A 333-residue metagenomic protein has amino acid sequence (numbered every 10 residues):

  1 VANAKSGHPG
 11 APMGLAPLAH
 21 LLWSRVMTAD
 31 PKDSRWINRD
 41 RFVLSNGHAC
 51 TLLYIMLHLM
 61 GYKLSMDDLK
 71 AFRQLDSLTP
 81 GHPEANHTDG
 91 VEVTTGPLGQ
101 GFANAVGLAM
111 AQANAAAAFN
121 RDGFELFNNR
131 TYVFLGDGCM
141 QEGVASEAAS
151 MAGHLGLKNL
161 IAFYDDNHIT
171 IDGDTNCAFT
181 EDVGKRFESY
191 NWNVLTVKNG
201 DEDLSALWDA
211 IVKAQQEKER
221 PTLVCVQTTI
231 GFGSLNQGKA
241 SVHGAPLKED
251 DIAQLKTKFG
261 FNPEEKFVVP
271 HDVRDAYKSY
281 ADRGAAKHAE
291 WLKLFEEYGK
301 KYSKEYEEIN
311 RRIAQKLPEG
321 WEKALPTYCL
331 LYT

Functional and structural regions predicted by a protein language model:
V1-M60: N-terminal amphipathic, basic-rich helices that act as targeting or association modules
A2-S6, R220, F261-E265, E297-K300 (+3 more regions): Intrinsically disordered or highly flexible coil/loop and linker segments, enriched in small and charged/polar residues
P9-M13, D33-R35, D67-F72, E84-T88 (+4 more regions): Short coil/turn segments at secondary-structure boundaries
L18, L255, Y280-G284, F295 (+2 more regions): Polyanionic/metal-chelating signatures
L21, R25-A29, M66-H87: Acidic-glycine-rich active-site phosphate/pyrophosphate-binding loop
P31, H87-T88, T94-S279: Glycine-rich ThDP/TPP pyrophosphate-binding loop and its adjacent helix/strand module within ThDP-dependent enzymes
I37-C50, Q74-P83, F127-L135: Short, mixed-charge aromatic SLiMs
Y332-T333: Conserved small/polar residues in nucleotide/adenosyl-binding loops
